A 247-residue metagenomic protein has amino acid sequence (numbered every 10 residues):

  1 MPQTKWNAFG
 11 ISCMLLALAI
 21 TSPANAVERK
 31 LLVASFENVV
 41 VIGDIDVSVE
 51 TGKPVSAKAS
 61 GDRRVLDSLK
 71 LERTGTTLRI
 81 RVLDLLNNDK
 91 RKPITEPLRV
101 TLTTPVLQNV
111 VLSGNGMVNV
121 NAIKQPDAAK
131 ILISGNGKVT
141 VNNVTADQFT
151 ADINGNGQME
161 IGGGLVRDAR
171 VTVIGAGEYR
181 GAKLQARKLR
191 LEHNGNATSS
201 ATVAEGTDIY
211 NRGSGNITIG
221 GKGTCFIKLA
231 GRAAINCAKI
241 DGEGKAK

Functional and structural regions predicted by a protein language model:
P2-I11: Bacterial N-terminal signal peptides that target proteins for export
G10-A19: Bacterial N-terminal signal peptides
A24-I133, N143-D152, G163-R170, Q185-R187 (+2 more regions): Acidic (Asp/Glu) and glycine-rich low-complexity loops/linkers that are typically intrinsically disordered
A26-V27, N136, N196, S214: Short, recurring structural edge motifs at helix starts
M159-K247: Short, surface-exposed interaction patches in beta-rich subdomains that mediate adhesion/assembly near membranes
